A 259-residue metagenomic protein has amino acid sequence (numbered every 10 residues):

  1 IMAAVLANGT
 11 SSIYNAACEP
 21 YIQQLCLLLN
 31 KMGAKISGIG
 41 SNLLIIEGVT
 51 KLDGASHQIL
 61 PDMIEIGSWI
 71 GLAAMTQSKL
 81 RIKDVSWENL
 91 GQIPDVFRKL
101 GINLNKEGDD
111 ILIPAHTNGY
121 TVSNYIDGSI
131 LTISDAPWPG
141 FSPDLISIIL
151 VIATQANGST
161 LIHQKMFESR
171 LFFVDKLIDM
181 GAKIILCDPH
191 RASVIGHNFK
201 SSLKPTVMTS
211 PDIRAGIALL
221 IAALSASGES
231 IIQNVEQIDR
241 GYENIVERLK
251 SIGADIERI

Functional and structural regions predicted by a protein language model:
I1-I259: Short, structured segments at the rim of ligand-binding sites
